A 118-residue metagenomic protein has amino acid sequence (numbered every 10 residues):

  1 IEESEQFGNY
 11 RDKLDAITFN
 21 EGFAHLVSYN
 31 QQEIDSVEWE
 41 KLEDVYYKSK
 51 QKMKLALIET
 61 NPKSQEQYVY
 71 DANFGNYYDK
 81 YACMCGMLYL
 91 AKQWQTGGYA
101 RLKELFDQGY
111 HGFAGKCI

Functional and structural regions predicted by a protein language model:
I1, G22, C83-M87: Glycine-centered structural positions embedded in regular secondary structure
E2-A56: Post-HExxH zinc-binding segment in Zn-dependent metallohydrolases
E38-I118: Pan-zinc metallopeptidase signature
